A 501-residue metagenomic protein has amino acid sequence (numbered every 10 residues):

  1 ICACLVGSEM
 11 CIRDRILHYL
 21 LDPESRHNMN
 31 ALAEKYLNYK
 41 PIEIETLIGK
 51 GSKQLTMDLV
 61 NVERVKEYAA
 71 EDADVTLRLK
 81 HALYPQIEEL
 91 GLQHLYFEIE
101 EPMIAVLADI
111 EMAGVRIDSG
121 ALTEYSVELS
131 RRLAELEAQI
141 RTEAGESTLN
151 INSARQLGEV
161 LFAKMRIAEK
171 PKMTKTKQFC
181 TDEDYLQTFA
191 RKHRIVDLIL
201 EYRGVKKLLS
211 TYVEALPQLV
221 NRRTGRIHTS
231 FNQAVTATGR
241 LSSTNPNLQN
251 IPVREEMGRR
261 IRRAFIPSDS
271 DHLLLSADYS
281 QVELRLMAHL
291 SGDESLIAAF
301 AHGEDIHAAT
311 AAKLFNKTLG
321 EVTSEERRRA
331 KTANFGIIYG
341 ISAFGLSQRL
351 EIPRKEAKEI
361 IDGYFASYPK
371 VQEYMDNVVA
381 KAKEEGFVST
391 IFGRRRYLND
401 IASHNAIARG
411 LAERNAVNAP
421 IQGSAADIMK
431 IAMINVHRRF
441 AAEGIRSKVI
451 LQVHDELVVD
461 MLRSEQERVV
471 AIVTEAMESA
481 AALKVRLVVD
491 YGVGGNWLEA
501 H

Functional and structural regions predicted by a protein language model:
I1-G7: Single conserved hydrophobic/aromatic residue that forms the stacking wall/gate of nucleotide- or nucleobase-binding
S8-E9, E24, E34-E43, Y68 (+2 more regions): Function-dense linear segments that define catalytic or interfacial modules in macromolecule-processing proteins
L20, A73-D74, N150-F162, I227-N247 (+4 more regions): Conserved phosphate/anionic-ligand binding catalytic regions in large, soluble enzymes, centered on
L32-Y36, I42-T148, S291-F300: Mixed-charge, glycine-rich, non-catalytic linkers/tails in nucleic-acid processing enzymes
I42, T46, S52-K53, Y68-L83 (+7 more regions): Core structural elements
L55, A105, M112, N221-T224 (+7 more regions): Conserved catalytic core of nucleic-acid polymerases
F97-K192, Y339-N377: Extended, well-ordered alpha-helical scaffold/bundle regions in very large, multi-domain proteins
A134-I261, I266-H272, K358, G492-V493 (+1 more regions): Non-catalytic nucleic-acid-binding interfaces of large nucleic-acid enzymes and RNP effectors
